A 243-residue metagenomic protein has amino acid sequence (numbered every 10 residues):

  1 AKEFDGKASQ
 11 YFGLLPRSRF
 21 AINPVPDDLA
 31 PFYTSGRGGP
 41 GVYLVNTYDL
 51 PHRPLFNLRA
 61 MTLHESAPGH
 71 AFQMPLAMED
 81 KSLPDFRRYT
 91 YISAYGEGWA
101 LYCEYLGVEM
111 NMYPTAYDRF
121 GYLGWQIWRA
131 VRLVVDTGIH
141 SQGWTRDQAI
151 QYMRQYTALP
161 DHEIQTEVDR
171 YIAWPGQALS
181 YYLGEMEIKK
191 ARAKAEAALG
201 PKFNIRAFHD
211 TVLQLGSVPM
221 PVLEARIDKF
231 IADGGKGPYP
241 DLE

Functional and structural regions predicted by a protein language model:
A1-E243: Long, His/Glu/Asp-enriched segments that create or flank divalent metal/ion-associated functional microenvironments
